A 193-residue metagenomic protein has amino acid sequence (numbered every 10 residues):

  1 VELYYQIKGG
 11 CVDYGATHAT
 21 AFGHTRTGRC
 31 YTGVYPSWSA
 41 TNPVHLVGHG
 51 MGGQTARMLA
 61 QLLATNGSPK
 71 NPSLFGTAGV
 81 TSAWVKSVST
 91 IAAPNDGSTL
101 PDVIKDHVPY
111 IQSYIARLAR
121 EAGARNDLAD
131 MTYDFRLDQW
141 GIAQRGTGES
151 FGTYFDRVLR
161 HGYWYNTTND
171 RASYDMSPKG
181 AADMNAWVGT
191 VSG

Functional and structural regions predicted by a protein language model:
V1-S113: N-terminal non-catalytic accessory region
G67-K70, F75-G193: Helical cap/lid subdomain of alpha/beta-hydrolase-fold lipid enzymes that gates access to the catalytic pocket
